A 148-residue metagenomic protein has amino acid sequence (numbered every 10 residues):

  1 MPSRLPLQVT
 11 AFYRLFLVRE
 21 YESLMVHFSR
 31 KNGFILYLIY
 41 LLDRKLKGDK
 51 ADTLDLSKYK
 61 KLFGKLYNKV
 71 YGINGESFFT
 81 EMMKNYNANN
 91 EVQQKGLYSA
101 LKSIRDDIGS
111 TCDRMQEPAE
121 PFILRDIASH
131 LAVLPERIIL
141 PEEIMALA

Functional and structural regions predicted by a protein language model:
M1-A148: Intrinsically disordered, low-complexity protein-interaction/activation regions
